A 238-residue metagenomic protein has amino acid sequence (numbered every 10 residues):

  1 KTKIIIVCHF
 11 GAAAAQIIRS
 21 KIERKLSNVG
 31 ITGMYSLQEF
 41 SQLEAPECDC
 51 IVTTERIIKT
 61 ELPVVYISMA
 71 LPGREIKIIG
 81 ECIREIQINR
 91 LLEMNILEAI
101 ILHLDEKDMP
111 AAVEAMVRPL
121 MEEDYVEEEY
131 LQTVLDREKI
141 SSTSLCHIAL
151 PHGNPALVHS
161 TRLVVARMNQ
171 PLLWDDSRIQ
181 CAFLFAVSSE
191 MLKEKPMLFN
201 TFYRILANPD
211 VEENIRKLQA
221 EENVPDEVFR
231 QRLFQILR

Functional and structural regions predicted by a protein language model:
K1-T2, A13, S41-R238: Cytosolic covalent-transfer regions centered on His/Cys nucleophiles that carry phosphoryl or persulfide groups
T2-T32: Short, charged N-terminal beta->alpha structural module
I31-M34, Y66: A structural preference for short, hydrophobic beta-strand core positions in alpha/beta folds
M34-Q42: Short acidic loop-to-helix transition motifs that present clustered carboxylates
